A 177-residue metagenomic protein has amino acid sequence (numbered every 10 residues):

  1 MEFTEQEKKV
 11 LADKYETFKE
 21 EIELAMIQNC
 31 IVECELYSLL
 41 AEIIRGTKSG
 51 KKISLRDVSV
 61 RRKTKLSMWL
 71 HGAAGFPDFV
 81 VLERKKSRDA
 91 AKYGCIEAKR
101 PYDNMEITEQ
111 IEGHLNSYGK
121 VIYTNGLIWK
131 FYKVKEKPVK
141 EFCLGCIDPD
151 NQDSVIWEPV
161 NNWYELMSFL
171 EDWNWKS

Functional and structural regions predicted by a protein language model:
M1-K120, I128, Y132-S177: A short, conserved, highly charged catalytic patch centered on acidic carboxylates
N125: Charged, structured surface patches that assemble and position nucleic-acid processing machinery
